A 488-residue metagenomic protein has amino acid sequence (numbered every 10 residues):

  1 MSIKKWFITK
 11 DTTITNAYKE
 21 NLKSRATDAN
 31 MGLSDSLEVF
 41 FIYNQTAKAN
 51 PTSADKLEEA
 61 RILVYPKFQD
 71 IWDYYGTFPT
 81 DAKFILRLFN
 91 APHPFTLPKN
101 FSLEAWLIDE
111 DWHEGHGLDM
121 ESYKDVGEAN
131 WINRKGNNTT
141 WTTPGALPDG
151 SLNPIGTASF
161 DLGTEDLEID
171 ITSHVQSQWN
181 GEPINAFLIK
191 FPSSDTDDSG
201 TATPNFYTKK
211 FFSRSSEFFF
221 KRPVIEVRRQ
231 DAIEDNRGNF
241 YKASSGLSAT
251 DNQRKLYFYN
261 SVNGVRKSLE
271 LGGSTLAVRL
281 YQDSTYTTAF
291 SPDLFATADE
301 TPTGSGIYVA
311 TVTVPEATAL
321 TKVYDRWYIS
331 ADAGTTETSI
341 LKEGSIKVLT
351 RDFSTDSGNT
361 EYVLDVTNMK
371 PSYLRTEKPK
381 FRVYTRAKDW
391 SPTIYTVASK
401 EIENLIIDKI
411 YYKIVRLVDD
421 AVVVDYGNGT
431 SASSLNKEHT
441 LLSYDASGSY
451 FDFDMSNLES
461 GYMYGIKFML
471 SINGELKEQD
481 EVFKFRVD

Functional and structural regions predicted by a protein language model:
I3-K10, Y18, L22-N50, D55 (+3 more regions): Cysteine-clustered segments with highest specificity for TGF-beta superfamily mature ligands
E59-L63, L162-I171, S291-D325, S433-D454 (+1 more regions): Aromatic sugar-binding surface patches on proteins that engage polysaccharides or sugar-phosphate polymers
I85-W131, F191-T196: Short edge-strand/loop segments of extracellular domains
I189-S194, T321-G334, D408-V415, S449-L476: Internal, hydrophobic beta-strand segments that form the core of beta-sheet-rich folds
E226-G238, K342-V363: Proline/serine/threonine-rich low-complexity linkers at boundaries of modular beta-sandwich domains
S245-N252, P371-E377: Short, solvent-exposed loop/linker segments at the N-terminal edge of repeated beta-sheet extracellular domains
N252-R266, L276-L280, D365, E377-T393: Beta-strand-rich structural segments
N263-A296, S391-Y426: Short flexible loop/turn segments that cap and initiate beta-strands
